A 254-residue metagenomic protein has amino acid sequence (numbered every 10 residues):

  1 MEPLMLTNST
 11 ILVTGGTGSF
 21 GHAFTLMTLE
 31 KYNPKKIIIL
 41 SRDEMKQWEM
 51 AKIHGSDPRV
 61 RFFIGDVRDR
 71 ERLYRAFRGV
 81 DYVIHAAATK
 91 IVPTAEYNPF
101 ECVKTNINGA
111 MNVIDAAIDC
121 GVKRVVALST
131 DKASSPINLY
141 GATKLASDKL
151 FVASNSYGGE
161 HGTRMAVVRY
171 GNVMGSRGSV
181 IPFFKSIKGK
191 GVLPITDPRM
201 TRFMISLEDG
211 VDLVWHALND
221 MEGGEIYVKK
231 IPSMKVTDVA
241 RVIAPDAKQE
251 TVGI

Functional and structural regions predicted by a protein language model:
T10-K31: N-terminal Rossmann NAD(P)H-binding glycine-rich loop of SDR-like oxidoreductase domains
Y32-K46: Conserved glycine-rich Rossmann-like NAD(P)H-binding loop of the short-chain dehydrogenase/reductase
S41, F63-I64, K104, T251: Conserved residues in the N-terminal Rossmann fold of short-chain dehydrogenase/reductase
G55, R61-Y82: Conserved Rossmann-fold cofactor-binding substructure of NAD(P)-dependent oxidoreductases
H85, T89-K149, A153, T163-M165: Conserved Rossmann-fold NAD(P)-dependent oxidoreductase catalytic core, especially the SDR/UDP-sugar
N112, G175-F183, T196-H216, M234-V242: Substrate-positioning beta->alpha
K149-T201, E225-V228, K248-G253: Conserved beta-loop-beta element that borders a ligand/cofactor-binding pocket
A217-I254: Mid/C-terminal beta-alpha module of Rossmann-like enzyme folds, strongest in SDR-family dehydrogenases/epimerases
